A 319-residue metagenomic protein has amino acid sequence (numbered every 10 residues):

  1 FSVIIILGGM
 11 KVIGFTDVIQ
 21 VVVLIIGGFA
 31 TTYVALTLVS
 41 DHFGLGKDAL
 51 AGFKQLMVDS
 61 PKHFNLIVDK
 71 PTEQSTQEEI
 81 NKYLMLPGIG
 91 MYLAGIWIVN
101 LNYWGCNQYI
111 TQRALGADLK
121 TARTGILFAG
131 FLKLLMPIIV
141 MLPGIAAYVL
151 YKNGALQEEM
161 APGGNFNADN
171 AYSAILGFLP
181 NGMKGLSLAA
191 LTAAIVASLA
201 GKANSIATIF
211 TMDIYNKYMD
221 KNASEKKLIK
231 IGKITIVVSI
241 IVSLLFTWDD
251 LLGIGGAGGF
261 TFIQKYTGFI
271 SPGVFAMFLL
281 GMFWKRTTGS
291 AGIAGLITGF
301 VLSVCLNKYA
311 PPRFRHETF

Functional and structural regions predicted by a protein language model:
F1-F319: Membrane-embedded helix-loop-helix hairpins and adjacent transmembrane boundary segments in multi-pass transporters
